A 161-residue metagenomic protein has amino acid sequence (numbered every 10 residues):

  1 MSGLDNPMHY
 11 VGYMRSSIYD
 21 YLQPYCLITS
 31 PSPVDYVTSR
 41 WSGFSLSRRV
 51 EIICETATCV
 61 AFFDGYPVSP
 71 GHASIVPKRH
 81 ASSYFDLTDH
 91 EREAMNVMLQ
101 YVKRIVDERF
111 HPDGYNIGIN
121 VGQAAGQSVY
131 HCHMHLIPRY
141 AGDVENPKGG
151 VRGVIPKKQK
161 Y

Functional and structural regions predicted by a protein language model:
M1-Y161: HIT superfamily nucleotide-processing domains
